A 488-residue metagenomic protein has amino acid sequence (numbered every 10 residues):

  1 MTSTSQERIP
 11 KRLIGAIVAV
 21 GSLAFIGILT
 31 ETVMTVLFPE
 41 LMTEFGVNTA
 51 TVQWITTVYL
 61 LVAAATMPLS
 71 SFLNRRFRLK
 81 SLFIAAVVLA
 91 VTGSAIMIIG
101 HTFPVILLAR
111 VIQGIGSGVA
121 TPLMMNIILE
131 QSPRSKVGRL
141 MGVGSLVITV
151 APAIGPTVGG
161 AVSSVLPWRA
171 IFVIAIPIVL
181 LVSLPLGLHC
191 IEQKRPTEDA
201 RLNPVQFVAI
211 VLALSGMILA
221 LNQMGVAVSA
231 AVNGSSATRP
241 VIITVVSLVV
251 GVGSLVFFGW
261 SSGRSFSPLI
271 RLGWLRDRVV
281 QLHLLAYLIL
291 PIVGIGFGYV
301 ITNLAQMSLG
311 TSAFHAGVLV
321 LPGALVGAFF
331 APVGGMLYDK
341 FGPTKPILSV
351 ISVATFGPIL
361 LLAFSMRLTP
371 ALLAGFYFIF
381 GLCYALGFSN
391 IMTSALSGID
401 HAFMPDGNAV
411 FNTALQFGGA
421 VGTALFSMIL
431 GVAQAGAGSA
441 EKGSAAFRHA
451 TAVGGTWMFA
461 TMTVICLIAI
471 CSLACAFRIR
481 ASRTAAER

Functional and structural regions predicted by a protein language model:
M1-I9: Short, Lys/Arg-rich, polar N-terminal cytosolic tail immediately upstream of the first transmembrane signal-anchor
T2-S3, E198, S482-R488: Short, charged juxtamembrane terminal tails flanking transmembrane helices
L13-L29, M34-P39, F45-G93, M124-M125 (+7 more regions): 12-transmembrane solute porter fold
L60, M67-Q206: Helix-loop-helix hairpins in multi-pass membrane proteins, especially solute transporters
A64, I98-V105, G187-C190, L221-A227 (+3 more regions): Transmembrane helix-loop junctions and nearby membrane-interface residues
V165-A286: Hydrophobic transmembrane-helix bundles of small-molecule transporters
A230-S235, S439-A446: Membrane-interfacial helical/loop segments at transmembrane boundaries in membrane proteins
